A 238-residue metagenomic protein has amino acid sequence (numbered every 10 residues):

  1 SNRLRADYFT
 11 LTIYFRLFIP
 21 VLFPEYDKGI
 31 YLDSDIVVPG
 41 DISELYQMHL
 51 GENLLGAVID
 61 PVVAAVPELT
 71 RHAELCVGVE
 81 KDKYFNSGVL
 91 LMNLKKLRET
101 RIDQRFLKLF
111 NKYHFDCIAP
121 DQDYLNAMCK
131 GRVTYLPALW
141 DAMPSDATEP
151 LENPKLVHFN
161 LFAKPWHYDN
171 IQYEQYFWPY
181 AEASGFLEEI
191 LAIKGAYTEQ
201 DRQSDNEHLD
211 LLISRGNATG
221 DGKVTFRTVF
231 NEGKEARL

Functional and structural regions predicted by a protein language model:
S1-L22: Active-site-proximal specificity loops/subdomain of glycosyltransferases
N2-R3, A64-L69, S145, W166-D169: Short, charged, surface-exposed secondary-structure boundary motifs
D7, A73-K81, K108-D116: Active-site rim elements
Y26: Conserved PLP-enzyme active-site core in the AAT-like
G29: Short aromatic/hydrophobic "clamp" motif used to bind/position activated sugar donors
L32: Catalytic metal- and UDP-sugar-binding loop of GT-A-like glycosyltransferases, i.e., residues flanking the conserved
I36-E74: Conserved donor-nucleotide/metal-binding helix-loop-beta segment in metal-dependent transferases, i.e., the alpha-helix
N86-S87, M92-L238: A glycosyltransferase accessory/donor-loop signature
